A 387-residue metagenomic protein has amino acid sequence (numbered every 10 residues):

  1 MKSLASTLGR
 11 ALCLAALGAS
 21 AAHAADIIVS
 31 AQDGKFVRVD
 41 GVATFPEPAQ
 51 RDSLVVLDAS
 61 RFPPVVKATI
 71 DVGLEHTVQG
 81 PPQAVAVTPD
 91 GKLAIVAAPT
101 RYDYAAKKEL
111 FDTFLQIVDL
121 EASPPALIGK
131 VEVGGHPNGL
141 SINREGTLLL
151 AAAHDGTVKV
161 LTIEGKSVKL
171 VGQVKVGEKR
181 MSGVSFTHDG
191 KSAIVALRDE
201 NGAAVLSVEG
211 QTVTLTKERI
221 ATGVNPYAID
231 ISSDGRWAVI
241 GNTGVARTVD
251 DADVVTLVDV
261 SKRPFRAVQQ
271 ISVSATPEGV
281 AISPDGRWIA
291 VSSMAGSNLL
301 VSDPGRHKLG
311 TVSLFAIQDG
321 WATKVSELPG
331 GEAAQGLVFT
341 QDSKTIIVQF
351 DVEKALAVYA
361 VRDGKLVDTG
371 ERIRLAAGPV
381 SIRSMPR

Functional and structural regions predicted by a protein language model:
K2-H23: Gram-negative bacterial Sec-dependent N-terminal signal peptides
H23-R387: Predominantly soluble domains enriched in secretory-pathway, periplasmic, or organellar proteins
